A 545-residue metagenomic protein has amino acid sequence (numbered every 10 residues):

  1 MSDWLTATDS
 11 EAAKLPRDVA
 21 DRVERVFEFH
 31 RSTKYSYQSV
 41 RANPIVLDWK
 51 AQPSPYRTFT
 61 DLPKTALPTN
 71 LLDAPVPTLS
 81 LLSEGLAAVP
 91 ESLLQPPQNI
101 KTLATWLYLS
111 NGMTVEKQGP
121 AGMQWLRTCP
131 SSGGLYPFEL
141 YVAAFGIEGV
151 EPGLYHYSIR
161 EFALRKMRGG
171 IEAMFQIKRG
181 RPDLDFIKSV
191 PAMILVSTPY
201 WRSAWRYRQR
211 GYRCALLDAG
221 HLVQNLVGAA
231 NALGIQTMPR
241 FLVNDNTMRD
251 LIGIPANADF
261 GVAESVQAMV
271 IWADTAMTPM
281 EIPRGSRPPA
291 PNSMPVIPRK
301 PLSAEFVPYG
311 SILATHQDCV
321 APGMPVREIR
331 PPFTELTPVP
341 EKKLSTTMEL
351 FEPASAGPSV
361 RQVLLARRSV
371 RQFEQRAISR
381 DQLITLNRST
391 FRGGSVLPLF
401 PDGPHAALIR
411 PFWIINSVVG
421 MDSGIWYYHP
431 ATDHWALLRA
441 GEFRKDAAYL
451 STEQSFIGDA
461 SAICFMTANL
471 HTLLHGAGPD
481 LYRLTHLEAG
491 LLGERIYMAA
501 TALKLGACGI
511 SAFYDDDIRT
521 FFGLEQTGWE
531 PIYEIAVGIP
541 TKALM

Functional and structural regions predicted by a protein language model:
M1-A489, L503, C508-M545: N-terminal accessory segments that position/regulate proteins before the catalytic core
E494-R495, A499-L503: Mature, solvent-exposed C-terminal subdomains and processed small-chain segments of exported/organellar
